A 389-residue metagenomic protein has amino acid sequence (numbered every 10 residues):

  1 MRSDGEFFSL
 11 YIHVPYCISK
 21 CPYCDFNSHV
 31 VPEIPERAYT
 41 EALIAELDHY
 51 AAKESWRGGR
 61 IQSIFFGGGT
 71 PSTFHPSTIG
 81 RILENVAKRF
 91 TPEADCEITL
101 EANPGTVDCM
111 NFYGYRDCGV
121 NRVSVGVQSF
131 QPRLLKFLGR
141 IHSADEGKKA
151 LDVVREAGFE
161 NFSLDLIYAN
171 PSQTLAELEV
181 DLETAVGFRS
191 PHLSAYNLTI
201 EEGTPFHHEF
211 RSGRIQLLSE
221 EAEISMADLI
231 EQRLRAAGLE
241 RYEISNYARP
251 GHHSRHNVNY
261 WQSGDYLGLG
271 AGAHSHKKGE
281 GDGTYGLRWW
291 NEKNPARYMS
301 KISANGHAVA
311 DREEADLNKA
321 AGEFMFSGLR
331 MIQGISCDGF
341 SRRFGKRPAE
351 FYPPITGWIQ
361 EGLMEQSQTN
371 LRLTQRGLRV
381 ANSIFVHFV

Functional and structural regions predicted by a protein language model:
R2-D4, S9, Y352-T356: Auxiliary N-terminal substrate/complex-recognition segments of SAM-dependent methyltransferases
R2-F7, S28-K53, G59-K346: C-terminal scaffold of the Radical SAM
L10-V14: Short active-site neighborhood of thiol/selenol oxidoreductases, capturing the structured segment around
P15-S28: Local cysteine-cluster metal-coordination motifs and their immediate loop/turn environment, predominantly Fe-S cluster
G345-I359: Short amphipathic alpha-helical interaction segments
I359-T369: A short, conserved structural fragment
N370-T374: Minor-groove-contacting beta-hairpin "wing" of winged helix-turn-helix DNA-binding domains
R376-V389: Short, amphipathic alpha-helical interaction segments positioned at domain boundaries
